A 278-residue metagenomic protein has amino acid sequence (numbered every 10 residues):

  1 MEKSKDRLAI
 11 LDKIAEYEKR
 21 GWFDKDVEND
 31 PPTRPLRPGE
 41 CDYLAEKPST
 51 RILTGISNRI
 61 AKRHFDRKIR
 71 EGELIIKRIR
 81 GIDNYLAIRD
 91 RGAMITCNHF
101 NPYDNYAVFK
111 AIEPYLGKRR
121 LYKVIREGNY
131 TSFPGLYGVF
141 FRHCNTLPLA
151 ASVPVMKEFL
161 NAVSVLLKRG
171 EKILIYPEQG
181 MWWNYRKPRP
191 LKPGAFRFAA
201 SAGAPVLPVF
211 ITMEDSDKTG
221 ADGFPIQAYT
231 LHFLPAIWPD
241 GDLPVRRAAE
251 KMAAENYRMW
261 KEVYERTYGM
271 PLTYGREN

Functional and structural regions predicted by a protein language model:
M1-F109, R142-H143: Membrane-anchoring hydrophobic helices of lipid-metabolizing enzymes
M1-T33, K157-N278: Non-catalytic C-terminal accessory region of glycerolipid acyltransferases and related lyso-lipid remodeling enzymes
I56-A61, P154-E158, M252: Soluble or luminal CAZymes and related metallo-dependent hydrolases
F65-D66, E113, G138, V163 (+1 more regions): Short amphipathic alpha-helical segments and helix-helix/interface helices
I69-I75, L149-P154, N184-R186: Short, flexible loop segments at the rims of nucleotide/cofactor-binding pockets, characterized by
I79, K123, T146-P148, V206-P208 (+1 more regions): Conserved beta-strand scaffold positions in the cores of enzyme catalytic domains, especially in NTP/NDP-utilizing
I79-I82, P134, K157-L160: Structural motif corresponding to alpha-helix initiation and N-cap regions
A87-A151: Catalytic core of membrane glycerolipid acyltransferases/transacylases, capturing the structured, soluble-facing
